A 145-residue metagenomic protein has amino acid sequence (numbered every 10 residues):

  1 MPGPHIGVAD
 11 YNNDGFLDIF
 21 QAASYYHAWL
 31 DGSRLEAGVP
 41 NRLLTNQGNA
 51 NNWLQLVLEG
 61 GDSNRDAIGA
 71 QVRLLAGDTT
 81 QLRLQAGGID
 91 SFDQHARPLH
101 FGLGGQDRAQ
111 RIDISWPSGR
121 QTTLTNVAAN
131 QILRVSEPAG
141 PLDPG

Functional and structural regions predicted by a protein language model:
M1-G7, Y11, F16-G145: Gly/Ser/Thr/Pro-enriched helix-cap/hinge segments flanking short amphipathic alpha-helices
